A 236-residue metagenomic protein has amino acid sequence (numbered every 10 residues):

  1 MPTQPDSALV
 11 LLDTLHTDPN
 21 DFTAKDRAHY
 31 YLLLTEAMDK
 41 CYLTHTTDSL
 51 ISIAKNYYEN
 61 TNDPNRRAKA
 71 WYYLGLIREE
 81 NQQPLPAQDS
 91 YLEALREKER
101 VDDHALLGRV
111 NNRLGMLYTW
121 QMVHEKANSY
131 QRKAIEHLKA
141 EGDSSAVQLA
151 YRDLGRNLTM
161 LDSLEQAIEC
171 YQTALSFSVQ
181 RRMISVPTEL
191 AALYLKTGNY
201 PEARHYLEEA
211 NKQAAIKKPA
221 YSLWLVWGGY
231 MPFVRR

Functional and structural regions predicted by a protein language model:
M1-R236: A "functional boundary" signal
